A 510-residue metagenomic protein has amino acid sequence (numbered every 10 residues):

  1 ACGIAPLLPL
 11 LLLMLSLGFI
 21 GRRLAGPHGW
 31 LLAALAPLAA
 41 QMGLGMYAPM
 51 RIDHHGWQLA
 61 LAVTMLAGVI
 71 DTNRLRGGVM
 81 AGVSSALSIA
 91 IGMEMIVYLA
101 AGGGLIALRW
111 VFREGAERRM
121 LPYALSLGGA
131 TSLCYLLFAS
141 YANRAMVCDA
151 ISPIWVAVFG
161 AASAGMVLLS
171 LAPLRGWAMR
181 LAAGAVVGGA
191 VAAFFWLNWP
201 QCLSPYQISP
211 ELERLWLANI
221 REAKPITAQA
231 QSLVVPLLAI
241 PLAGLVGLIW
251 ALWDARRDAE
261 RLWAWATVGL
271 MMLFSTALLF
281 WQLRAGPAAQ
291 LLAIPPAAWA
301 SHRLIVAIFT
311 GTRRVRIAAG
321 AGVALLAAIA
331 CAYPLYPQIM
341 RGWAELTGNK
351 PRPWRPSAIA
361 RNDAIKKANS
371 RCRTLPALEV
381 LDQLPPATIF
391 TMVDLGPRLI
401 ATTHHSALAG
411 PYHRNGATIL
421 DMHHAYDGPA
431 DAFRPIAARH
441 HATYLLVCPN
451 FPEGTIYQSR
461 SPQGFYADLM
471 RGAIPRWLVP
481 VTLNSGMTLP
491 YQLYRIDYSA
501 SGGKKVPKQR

Functional and structural regions predicted by a protein language model:
A5-R23, H28-N73, G77-V111, Y123-S140 (+1 more regions): Membrane-embedded helix bundles of polyisoprenyl
G29-L32, R76-A81, A116-G128, W177-A185 (+2 more regions): Membrane-interfacial loop-to-transmembrane alpha-helix junctions, especially the N-terminal start
M50-H54, A142-A150, L279-Q290: Membrane-interface catalytic loops of GT-C/OST-like multi-pass glycosylation enzymes that act
L61-I70, L99-L105, A157-L171, A239-I249 (+1 more regions): Hydrophobic cores of alpha-helical transmembrane segments in multi-pass inner/ER membrane proteins, independent
Y98-L181, R303-T310: Perimembrane helix-loop-helix junctions
S152-S170, R180, G184-D254, L262-V268: Alpha-helical transmembrane segments at the extracellular/periplasmic loop-to-helix junctions of multi-pass membrane
L238-A243, W281-G322: Hydrophobic/aromatic-rich transmembrane helices and adjacent perimembrane loops
I317, A321, I329, Y333-R510: Extracytoplasmic
